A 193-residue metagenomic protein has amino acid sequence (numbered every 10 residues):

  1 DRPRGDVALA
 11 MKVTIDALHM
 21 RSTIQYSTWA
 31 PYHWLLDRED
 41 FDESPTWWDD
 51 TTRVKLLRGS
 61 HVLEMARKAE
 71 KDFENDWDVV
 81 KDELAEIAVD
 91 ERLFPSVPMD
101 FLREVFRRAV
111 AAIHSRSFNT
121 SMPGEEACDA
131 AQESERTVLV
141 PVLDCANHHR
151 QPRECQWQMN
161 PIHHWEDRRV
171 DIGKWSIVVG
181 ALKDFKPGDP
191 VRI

Functional and structural regions predicted by a protein language model:
D1, H19, S27, H33-I193: Long, positively charged leader/targeting segments at protein N-termini
D1-R2, D6-V13: Hydrophobic or amphipathic alpha-helical targeting/insertion segments
